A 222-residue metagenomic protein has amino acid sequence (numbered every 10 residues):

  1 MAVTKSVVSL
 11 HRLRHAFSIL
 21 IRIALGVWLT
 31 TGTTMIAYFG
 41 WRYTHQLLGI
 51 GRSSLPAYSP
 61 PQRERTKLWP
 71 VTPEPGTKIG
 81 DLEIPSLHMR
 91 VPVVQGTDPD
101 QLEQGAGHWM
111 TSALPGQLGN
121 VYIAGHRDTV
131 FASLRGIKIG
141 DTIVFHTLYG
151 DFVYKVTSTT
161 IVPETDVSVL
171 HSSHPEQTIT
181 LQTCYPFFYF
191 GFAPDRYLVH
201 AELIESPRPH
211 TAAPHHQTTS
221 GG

Functional and structural regions predicted by a protein language model:
M1-T4: N-terminal intrinsically disordered, acidic low-complexity segments at the extreme N-terminus
L10, A16-G222: Solvent-exposed, non-transmembrane regions of membrane-associated and secreted proteins
